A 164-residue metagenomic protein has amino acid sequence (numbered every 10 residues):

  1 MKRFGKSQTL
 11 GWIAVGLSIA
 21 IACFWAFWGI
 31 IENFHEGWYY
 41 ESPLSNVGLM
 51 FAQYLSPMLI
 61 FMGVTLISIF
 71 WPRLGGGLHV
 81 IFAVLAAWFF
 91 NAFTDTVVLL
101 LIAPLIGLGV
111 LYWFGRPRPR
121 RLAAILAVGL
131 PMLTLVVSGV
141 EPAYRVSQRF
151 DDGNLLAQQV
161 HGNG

Functional and structural regions predicted by a protein language model:
M1-F24: Cytosolic juxtamembrane helix and N-cap/initiation of the first transmembrane helix
I21-F27, V80-A92, M132-G139: Aromatic-anchored segments of alpha-helical transmembrane domains
N33-N46, V146-S147: Membrane-interface helix termini and inter-helical loops of multi-pass transporters
P57-L66, L99-Y112: Hydrophobic cores of alpha-helical transmembrane segments in multi-pass inner/ER membrane proteins, independent
T65-L78, F114-R121: Membrane-helix interface "capping/anchor" motifs
P104-V128: Cytosolic-side transmembrane helix boundary signature
R120-R145: Internal/C-terminal transmembrane anchor helices
V140-G164: Membrane-interface segments at or immediately adjacent to transmembrane helices that form the boundary between
